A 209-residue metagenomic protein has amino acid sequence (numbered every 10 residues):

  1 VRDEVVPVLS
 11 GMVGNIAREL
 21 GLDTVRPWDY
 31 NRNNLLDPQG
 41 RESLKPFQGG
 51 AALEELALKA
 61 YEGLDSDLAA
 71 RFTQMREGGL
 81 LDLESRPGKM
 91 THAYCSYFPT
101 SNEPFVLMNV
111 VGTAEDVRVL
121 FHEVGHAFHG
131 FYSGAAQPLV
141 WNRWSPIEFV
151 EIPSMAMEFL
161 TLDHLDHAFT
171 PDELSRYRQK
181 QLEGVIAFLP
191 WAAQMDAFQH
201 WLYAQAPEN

Functional and structural regions predicted by a protein language model:
V1-N209: Cation-handling catalytic/transport regions enriched in His/Asp/Glu
